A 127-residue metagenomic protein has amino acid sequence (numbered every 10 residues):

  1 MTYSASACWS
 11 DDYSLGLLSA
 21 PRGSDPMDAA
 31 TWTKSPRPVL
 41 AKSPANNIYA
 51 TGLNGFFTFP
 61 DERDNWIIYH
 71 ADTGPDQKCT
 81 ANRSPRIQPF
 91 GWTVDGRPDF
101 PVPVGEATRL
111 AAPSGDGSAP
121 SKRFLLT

Functional and structural regions predicted by a protein language model:
M1-T127: Carbohydrate-active catalytic/glycan-binding domains of CAZyme proteins, especially the secreted or lumenal ectodomains
